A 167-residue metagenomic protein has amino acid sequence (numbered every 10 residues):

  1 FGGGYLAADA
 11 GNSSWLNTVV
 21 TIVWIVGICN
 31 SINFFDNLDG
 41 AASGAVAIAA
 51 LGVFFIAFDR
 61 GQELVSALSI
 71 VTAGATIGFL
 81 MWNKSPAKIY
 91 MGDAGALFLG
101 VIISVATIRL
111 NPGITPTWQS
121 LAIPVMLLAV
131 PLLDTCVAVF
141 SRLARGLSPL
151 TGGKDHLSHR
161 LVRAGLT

Functional and structural regions predicted by a protein language model:
F1-C136: "…together with the soluble PPM/PP2C metallo-phosphatase catalytic core" -> "…together with the soluble PPM/PP2C
D36, L166-T167: A helix-boundary/kink motif common to multi-pass secondary transporters, especially Major Facilitator Superfamily
V137-L166: Cytosolic, membrane-interface loops and tails of multi-pass inner-membrane proteins
